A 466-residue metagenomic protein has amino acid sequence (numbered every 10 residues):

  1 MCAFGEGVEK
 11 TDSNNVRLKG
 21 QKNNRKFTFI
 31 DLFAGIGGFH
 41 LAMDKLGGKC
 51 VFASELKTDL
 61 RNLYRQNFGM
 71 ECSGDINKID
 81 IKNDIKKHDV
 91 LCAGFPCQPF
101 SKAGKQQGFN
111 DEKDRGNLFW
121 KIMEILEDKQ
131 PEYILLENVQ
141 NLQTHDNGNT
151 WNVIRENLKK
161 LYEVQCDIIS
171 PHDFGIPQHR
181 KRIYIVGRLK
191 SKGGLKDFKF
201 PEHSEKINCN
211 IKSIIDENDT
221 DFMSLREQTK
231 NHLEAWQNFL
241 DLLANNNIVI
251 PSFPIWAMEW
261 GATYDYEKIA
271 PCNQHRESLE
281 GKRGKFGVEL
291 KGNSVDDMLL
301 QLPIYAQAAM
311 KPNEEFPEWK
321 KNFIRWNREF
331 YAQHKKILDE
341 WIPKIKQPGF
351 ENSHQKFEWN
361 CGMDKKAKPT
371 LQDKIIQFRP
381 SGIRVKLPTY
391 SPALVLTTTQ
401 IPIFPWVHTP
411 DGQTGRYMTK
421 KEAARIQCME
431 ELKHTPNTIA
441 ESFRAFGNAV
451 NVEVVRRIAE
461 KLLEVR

Functional and structural regions predicted by a protein language model:
C2-E6, I255-R466: C-terminal target-recognition/interaction regions appended to catalytic cores
C2-L136, Q140-N152, E156: Core alpha/beta nucleotide-donor-binding catalytic domains of modification enzymes
H40, Q98-K102, L142-H145, G175-Q178 (+2 more regions): Short catalytic/ligand-binding loop motif for oxyanion handling, primarily in non-cytosolic enzymes, centered on
S73, Y162-D173: Conserved S-adenosyl-L-methionine
K82, F174-P177, G382-L387: A general structural signal for short secondary-structure junctions and capping/turn motifs
I85-K87, P177-R182: A short, glycine/Asx- and small/polar-enriched loop/turn that sits immediately N-terminal to a beta-strand
Q165, H179-I183, Y390: Residues that flank catalytic or metal-binding motifs in active/ligand-binding sites
H179-W260: Flexible, glycine-/basic-rich loop-and-beta segments that form/coincide with the SAM-dependent methyltransferase
